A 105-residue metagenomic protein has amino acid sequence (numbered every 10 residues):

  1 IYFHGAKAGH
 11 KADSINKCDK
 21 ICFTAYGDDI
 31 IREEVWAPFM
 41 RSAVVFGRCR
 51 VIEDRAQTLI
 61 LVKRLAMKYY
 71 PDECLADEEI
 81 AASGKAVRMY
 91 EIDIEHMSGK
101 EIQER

Functional and structural regions predicted by a protein language model:
I1-I31: A short mixed-secondary-structure module that forms the rim of ligand-binding clefts
I30-R105: Charged, gly/pro-rich active-site loop segments
